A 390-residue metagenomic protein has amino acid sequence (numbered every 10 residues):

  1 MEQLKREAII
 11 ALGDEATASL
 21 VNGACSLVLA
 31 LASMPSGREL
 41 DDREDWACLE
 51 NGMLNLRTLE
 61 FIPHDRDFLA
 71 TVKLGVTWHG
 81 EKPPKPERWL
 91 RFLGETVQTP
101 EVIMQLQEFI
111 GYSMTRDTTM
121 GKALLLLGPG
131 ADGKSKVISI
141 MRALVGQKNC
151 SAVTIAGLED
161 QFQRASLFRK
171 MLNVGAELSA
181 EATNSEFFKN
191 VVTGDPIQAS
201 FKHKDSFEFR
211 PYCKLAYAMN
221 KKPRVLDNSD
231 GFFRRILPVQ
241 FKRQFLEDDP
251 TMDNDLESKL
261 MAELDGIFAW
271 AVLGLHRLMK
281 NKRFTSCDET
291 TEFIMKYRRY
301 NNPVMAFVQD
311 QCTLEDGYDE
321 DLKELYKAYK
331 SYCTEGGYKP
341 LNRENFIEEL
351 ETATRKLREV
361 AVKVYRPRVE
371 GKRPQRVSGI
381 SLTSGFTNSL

Functional and structural regions predicted by a protein language model:
M1-K73, L341: Intein modules and their embedded homing endonuclease domains
E2, R6, I10-E15, V145 (+9 more regions): Positively charged interface segments
L40, W46-M171, L237-V239, F268-A271 (+5 more regions): P-loop NTPase catalytic core of nucleic-acid-dependent motor ATPases
F61, A131, L172, L178-A180 (+2 more regions): Short, glycine-/Ser/Thr-/acidic-enriched flexible segments
R66-L69, L74-V76, E247-T313, L390: Intrinsically disordered/linker segments and immediately adjacent domain-edge residues
L125-G128, V174-G175, A216-A218: Short beta-strand segments
Q163-K204: Conserved nucleotide-sensing/catalytic segment adjacent to the nucleotide-binding pocket in NTP-handling enzymes
R169-L172, P211-L215: Loop/turn-to-beta-strand initiation segments
